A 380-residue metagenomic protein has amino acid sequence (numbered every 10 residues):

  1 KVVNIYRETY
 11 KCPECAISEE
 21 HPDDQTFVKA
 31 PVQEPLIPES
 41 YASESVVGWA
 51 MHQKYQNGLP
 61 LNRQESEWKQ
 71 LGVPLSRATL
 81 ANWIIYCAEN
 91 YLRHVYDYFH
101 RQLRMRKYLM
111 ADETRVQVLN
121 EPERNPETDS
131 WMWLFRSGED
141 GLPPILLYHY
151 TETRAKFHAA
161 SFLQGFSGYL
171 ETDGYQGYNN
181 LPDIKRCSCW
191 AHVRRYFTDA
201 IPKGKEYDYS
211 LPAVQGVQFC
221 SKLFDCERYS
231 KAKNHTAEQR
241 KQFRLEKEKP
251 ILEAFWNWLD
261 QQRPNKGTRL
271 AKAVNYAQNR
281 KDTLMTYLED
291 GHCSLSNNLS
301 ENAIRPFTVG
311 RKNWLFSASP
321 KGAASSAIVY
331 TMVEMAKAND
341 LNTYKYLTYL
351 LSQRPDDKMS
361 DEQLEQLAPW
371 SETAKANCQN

Functional and structural regions predicted by a protein language model:
K1: Short Cys/His-rich Zn2+-coordinating modules
N4-R7: Flanking scaffold residues of small Cys/His-coordinated metal-binding clusters
T9-K11, I17-N380: Catalytic center-proximal scaffold of phosphoryl-transfer enzymes
